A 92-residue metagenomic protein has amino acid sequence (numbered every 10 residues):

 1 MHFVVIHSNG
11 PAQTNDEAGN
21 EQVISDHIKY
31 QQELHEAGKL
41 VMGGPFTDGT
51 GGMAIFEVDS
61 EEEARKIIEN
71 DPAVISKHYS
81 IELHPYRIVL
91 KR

Functional and structural regions predicted by a protein language model:
M1-R92: Conserved, structured core segments of small domains
